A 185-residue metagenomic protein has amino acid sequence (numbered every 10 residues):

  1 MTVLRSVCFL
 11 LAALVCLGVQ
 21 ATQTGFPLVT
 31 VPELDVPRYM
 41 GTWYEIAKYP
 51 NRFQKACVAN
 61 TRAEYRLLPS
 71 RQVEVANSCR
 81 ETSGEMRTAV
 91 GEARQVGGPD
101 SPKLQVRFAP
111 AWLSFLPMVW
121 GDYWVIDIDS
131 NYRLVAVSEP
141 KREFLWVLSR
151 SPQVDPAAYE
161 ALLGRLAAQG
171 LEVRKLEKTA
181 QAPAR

Functional and structural regions predicted by a protein language model:
M1-S6: Positively charged n-region of N-terminal signal peptides that target proteins for export
V7-C16: Bacterial N-terminal signal peptides
L17-R185: A beta-rich soluble binding module of mature secreted/lumenal proteins
